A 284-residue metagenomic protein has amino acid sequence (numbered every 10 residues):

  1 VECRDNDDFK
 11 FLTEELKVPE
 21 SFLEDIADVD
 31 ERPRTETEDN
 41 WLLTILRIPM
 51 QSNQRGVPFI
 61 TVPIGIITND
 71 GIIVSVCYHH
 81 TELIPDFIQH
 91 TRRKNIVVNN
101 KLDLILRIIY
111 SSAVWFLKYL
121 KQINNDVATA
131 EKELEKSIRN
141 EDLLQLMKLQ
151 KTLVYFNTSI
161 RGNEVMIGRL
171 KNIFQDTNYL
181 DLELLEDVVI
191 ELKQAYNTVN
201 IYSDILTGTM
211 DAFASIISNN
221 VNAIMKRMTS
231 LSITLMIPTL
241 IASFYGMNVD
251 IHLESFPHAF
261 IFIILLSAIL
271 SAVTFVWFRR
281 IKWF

Functional and structural regions predicted by a protein language model:
V1-Y179, L184-D187, E191-T198, L253 (+1 more regions): Peripheral, non-transmembrane regulatory/ligand-interaction domains of membrane transport proteins
K17, K193-F284: Hydrophobic alpha-helical transmembrane segments and their immediately adjacent juxtamembrane loops
